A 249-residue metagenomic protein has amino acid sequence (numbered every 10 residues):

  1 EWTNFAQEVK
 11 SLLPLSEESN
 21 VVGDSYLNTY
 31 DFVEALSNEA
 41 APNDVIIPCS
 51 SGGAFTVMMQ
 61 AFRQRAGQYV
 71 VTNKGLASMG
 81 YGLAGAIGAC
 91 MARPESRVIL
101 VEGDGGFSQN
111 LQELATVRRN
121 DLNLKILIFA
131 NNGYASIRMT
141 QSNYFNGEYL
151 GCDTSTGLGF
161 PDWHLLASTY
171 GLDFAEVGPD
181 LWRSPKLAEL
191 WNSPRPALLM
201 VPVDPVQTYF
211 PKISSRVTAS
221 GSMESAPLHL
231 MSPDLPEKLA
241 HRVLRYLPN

Functional and structural regions predicted by a protein language model:
E1-A6: Terminal amphipathic helices with adjacent charged low-complexity linkers/tails
Q7-A84, A89, E95: Active-site diphosphate/adenylate-binding microenvironment
V57, F62-N249: Thiamine diphosphate
